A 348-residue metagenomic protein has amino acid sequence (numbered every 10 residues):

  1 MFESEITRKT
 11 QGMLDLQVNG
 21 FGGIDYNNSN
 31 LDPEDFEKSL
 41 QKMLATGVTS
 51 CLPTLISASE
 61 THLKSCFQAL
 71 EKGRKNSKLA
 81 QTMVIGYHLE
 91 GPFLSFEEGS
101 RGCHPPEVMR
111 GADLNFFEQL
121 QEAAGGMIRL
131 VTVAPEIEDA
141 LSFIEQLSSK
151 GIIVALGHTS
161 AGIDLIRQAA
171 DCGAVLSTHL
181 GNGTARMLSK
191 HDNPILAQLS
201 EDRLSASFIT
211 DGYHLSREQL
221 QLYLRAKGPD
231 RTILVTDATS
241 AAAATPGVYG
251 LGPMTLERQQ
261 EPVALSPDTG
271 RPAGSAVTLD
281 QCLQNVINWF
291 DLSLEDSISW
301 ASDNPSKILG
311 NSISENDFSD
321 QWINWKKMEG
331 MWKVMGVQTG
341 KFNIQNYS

Functional and structural regions predicted by a protein language model:
M1-Q11, I344-S348: Histidine-rich, glycine-flanked metal-binding segment
R8-N30: Di-metal (Zn2+ and/or Mg2+/Mn2+) metal-binding site signature of metallo-dependent hydrolases with the MBL/beta-CASP
Q11-M13, I153, V175, S207 (+2 more regions): Hydrophobic "anchor" residues on beta-strands that sit immediately upstream of conserved functional sites
Q17, M43, L89, L147 (+5 more regions): Divalent metal-coordination and catalytic microenvironments
V18-D25, E37-C66, T82-S95, A124-E136 (+4 more regions): Divalent metal-dependent hydrolysis catalytic cores, especially in the metallo-beta-lactamase
T61-K72, S100: Metal-dependent catalytic neighborhoods of phosphoester/phosphodiester hydrolases
L89, F96-N193: Divalent metal-binding pocket/active-site signature
L165-D296, I308-S312, M328-W332, Q345-N346: Active-site-adjacent C-terminal substructures of enzyme catalytic domains
